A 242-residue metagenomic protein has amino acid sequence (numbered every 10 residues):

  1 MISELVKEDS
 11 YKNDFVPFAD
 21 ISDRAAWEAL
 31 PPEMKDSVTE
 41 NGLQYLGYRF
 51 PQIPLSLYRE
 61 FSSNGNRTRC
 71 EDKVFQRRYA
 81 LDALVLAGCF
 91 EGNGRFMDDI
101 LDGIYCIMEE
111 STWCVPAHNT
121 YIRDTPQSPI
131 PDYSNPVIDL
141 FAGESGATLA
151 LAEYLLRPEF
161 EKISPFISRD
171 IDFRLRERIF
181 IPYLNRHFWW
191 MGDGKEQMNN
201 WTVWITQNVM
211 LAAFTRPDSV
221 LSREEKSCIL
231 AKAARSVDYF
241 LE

Functional and structural regions predicted by a protein language model:
M1-P17, S22-S62: Low-complexity, Ser/Thr/Pro/Gly-enriched N-terminal "stalk/linker" regions
N41, N66-A87, A212: Short, 15-30-residue, compositionally biased linear elements with alpha-helical propensity or flexible coil
Q44-Y45, R95-Y133, E242: Helix-terminus loop motifs that line ligand-binding clefts
L55-C70, T120-N135, W189-Q197: Internal amphipathic alpha-helical repeat/solenoid segments
D72, Q76-Y79, G92-D99, V137 (+3 more regions): Structural signature of alpha-solenoid helical repeat junctions
Q76-F90, D102-C106, G143-L151: Non-membrane alpha-helical segments in proteins
S128-E242: Active-site lining segments of carbohydrate-active enzymes
